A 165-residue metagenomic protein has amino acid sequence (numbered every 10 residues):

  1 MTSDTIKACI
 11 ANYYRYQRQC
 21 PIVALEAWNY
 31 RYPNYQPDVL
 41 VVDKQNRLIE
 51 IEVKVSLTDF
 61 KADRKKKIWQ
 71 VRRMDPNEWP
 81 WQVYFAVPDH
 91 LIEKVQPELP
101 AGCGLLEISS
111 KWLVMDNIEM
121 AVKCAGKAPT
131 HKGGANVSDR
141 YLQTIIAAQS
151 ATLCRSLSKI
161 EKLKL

Functional and structural regions predicted by a protein language model:
T2-Y16, V95-L165: Non-catalytic C-terminal interaction segments of nucleic acid-processing enzymes
R15-Y32: A short acidic/basic microdomain associated with nuclease active sites
L25-E26, A86, L106-S110: Conserved beta-strand termini and adjacent loop/short-helix elements that scaffold enzyme active sites in alpha/beta
W28, L40, K54: Anionic group-transfer/hydrolysis microenvironments
Y35-P37, V83: Short beta-strand or tight-loop elements that sit immediately N-terminal to catalytic metal-binding acidic residues
P37-E50: Active-site beta-strand-loop-beta-strand hairpin of nuclease catalytic cores that positions key catalytic residues
K54-L105: Catalytic cores of nucleic-acid endonucleases
